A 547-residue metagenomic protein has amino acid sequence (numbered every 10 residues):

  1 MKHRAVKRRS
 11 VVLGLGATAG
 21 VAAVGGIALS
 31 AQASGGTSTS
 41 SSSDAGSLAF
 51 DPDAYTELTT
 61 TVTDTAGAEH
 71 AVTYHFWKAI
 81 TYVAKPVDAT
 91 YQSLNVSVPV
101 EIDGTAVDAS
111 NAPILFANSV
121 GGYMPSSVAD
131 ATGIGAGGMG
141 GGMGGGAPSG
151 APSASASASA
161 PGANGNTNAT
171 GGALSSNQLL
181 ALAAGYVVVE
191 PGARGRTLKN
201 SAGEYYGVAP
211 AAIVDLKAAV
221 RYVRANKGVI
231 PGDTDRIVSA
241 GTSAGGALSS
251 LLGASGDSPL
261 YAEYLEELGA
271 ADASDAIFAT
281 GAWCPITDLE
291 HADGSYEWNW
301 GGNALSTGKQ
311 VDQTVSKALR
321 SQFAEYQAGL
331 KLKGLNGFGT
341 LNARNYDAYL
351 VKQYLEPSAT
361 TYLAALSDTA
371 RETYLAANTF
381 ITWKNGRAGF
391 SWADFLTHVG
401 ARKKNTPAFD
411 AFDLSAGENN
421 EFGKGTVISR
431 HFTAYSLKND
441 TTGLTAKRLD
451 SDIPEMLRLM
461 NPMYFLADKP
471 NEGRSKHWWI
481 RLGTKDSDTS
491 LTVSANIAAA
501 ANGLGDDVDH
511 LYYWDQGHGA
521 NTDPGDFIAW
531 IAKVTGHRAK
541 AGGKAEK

Functional and structural regions predicted by a protein language model:
M1-V6, L15-G25: N-terminal secretory signal peptides
S34-N111: Catalytic-loop region of hydrolases
A109-G121: Short beta-strand element of the alpha/beta-hydrolase
G121-I213: Cap/lid segment of the alpha/beta-hydrolase catalytic domain
Y206-G228: Alpha/beta-hydrolase active-site loop
A225-N299: Primarily recognizes the serine-hydrolase "nucleophile elbow" in alpha/beta-hydrolase and SGNH/GDSL folds
G294-R402: Non-catalytic, alpha-helical, charged scaffold/linker segments that couple or flank catalytic or architectural cores
T379-G543: C-terminal subdomain of alpha/beta-hydrolase-fold enzymes, centered on the catalytic histidine and its supporting
